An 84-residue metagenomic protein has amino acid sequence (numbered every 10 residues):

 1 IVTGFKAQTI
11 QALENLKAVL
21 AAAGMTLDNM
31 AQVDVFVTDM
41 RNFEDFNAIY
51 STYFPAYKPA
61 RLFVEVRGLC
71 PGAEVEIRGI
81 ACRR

Functional and structural regions predicted by a protein language model:
I1-R84: Short, polar/acidic, helix-capping and beta-turn segments at strand->helix junctions that line the mouths
